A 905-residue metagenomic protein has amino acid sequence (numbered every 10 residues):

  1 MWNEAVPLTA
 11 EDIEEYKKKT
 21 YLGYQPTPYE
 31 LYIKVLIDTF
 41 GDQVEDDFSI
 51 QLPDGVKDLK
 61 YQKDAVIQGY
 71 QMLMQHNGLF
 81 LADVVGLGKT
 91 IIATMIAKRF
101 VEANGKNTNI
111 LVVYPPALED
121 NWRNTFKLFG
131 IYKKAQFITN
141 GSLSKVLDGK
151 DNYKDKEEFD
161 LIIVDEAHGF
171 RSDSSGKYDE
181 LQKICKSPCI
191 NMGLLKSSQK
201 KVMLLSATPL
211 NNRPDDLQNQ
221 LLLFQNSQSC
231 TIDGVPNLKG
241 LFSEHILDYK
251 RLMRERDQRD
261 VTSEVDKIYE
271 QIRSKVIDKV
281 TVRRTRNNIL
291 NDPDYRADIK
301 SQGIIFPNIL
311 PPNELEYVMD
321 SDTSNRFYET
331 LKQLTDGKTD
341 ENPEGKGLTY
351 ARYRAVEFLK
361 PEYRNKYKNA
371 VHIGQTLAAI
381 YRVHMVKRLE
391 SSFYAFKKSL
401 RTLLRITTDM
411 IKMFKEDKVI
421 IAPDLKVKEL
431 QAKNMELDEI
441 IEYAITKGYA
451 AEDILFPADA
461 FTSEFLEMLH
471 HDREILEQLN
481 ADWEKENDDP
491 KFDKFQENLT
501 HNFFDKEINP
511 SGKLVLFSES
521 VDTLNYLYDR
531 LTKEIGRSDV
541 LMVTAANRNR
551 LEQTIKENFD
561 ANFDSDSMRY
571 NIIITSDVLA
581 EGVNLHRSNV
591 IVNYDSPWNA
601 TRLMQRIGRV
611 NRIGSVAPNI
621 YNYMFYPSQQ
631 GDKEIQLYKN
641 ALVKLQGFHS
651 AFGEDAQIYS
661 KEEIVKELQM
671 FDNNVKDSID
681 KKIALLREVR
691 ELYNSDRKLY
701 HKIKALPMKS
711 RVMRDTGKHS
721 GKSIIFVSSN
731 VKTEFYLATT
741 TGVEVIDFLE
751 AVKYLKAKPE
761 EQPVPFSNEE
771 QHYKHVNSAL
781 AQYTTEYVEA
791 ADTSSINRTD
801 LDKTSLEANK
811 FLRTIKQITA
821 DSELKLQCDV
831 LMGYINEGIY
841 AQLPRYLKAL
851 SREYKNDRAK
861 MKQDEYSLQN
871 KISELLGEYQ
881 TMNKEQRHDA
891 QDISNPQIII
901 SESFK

Functional and structural regions predicted by a protein language model:
M1-V84, I91-A103, N107, S175-Q182 (+2 more regions): ATP-dependent helicase/translocase motor core
W2, Y21-P28, F40, S615-K905: C-terminal accessory region of SF2 helicases/translocases
D47-Q51, G55, A97, I299-M319 (+3 more regions): Conserved Helicase C-terminal RecA-like lobe
T90-M95, K106-L128, N211-D215, E519-L524: Conserved Walker A/P-loop ATP-binding site and its immediately adjacent core in helicase/helicase-like ATPase domains
A117, I138-L147, S174, S518-D522 (+2 more regions): Conserved helicase motor
A117-Q136, F224-Q228, R530-S538: Conserved helix-turn-beta segment of the N-terminal RecA-like "Helicase ATP-binding" lobe in SF1/SF2 helicases
F137-F170, S174-K200, L204-A207, D216 (+5 more regions): Inter-lobe coupling linker of SF2 helicases/translocases
R171, T208, T532, G536-E634: Conserved RecA-like P-loop NTPase helicase motor core
